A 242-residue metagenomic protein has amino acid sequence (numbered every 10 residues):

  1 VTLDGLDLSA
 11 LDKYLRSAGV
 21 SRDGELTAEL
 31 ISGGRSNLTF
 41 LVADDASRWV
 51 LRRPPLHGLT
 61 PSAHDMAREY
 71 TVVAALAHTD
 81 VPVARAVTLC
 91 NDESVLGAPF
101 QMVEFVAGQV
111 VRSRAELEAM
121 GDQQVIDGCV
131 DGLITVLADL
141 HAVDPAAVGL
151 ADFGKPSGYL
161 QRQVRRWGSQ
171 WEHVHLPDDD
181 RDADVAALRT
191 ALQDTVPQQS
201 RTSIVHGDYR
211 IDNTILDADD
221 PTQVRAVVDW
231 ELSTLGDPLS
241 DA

Functional and structural regions predicted by a protein language model:
V1-R22: Juxta-kinase regulatory segment immediately upstream of eukaryotic protein kinase catalytic domains
G5, V50, A67, R210 (+1 more regions): Short aromatic/basic micro-patch
Y14-A18, G154, T190-A191, T234: Intrinsically disordered, low-complexity boundary segments flanking structured domains
R16-S21, R48-V50, V228: Short N-terminal helix-initiation segments at or just after the protein's N-terminus
D23-E25, V224: A broad structural signal for short, well-ordered beta-strand segments within beta-sheet-rich domains
T27-A187, A191-I204, D219-D220: ATP-binding pocket architecture of kinase catalytic cores
S203-I204, R210, L216-A242: Active-site Asp-x-Gly
